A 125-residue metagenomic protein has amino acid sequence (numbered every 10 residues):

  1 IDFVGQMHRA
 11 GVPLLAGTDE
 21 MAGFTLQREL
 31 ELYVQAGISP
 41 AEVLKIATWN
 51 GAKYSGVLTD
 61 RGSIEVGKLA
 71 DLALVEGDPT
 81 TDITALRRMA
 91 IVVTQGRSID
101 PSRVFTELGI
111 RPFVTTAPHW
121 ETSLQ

Functional and structural regions predicted by a protein language model:
I1-D78, S98: His/Asp/Glu-enriched, well-ordered alpha-helical/loop segment that forms or immediately abuts the divalent-metal
G5-H8, I91, Q95-Q125: Extracellular/periplasmic ectodomains of large secreted or surface enzymes and adhesion receptors
A10-G11, L86-M89: Structured helix-beta-strand junction loops
R28-E29, A85-R87, F105: Short amphipathic alpha-helical segments
Y54, I83, P101: Residues that scaffold the ATP/ADP-binding catalytic core of kinase and kinase-like folds
R61-I64, I83, A90: Short, surface-exposed secondary-structure edge patches
L72-A73, A90-V92: His/acidic/aromatic-lined binding-pocket segments of jelly-roll/cupin-type domains and related regulatory beta-sandwich
P79-A85: Short, Lys/Arg- and Gly-enriched loop/turn segments at beta-strand edges
